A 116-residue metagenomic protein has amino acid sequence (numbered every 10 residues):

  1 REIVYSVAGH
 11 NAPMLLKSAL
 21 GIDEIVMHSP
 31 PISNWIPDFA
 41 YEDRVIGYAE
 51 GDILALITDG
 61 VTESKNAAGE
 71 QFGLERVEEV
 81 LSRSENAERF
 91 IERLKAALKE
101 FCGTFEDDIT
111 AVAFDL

Functional and structural regions predicted by a protein language model:
R1-L116: Conserved subregion of the PPM/PP2C metallophosphatase catalytic domain
